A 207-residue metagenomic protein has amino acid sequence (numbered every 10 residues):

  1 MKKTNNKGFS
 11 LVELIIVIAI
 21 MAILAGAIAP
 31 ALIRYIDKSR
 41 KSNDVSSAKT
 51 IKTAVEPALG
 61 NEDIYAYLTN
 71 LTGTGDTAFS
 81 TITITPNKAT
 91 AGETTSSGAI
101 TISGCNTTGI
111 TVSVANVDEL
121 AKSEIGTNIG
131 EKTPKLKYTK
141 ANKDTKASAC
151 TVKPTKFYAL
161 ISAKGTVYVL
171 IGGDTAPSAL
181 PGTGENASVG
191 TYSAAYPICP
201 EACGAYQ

Functional and structural regions predicted by a protein language model:
M1-N5: Bacterial Sec-dependent N-terminal signal peptides
N6-L32: N-terminal single-pass transmembrane signal-anchor helix
L32-K52, L59: Aliphatic-rich helix starts adjacent to a transmembrane/signal segment
T53-T77: Alpha-helix exit/C-cap motif
D76-K88, S97: ABC ATPase nucleotide-binding domains
T90-A91, T101: Non-catalytic regulatory appendages
A91-T95, K140-Q207: Short, surface-exposed interaction loops/tails
G98-I161, G165, A176-P177: Conserved small-residue
